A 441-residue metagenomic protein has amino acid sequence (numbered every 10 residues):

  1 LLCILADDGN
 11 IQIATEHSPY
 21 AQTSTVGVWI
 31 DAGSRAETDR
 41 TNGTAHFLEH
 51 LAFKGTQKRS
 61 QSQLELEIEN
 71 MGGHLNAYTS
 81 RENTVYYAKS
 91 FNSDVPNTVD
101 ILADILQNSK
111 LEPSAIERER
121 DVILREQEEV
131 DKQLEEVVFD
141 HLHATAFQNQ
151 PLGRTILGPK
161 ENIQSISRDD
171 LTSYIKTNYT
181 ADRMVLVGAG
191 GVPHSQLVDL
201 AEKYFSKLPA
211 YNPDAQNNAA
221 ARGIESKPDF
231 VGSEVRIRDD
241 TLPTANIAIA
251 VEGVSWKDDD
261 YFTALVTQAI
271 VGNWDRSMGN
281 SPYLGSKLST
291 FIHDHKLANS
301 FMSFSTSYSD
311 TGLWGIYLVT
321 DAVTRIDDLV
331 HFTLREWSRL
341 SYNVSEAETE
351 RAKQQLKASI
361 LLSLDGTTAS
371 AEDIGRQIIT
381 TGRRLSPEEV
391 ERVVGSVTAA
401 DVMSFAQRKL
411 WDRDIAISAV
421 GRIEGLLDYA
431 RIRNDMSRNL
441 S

Functional and structural regions predicted by a protein language model:
L1-T23: N- or domain-start disorder-to-order transition segments that initiate the globular core
H17, Q61-K227, I237-R238, L242-P243 (+4 more regions): Charge-rich, well-structured scaffold segments of protease-associated domains
Y20-K89, N273-W274, M278-L297: M16/MPP (pitrilysin/insulinase) zinc-metallopeptidase core fold and M16-derived inactive scaffolds
S34, G232-S233, F301: A glycine- and charged-residue-rich anion-binding loop/surface
L142, V266-V271: Short, Φ-rich (hydrophobic/aromatic) sequence segments
D258: Short glycine/threonine-rich loop/turn motifs
A269-R276, R438-S441: Short, cationic low-complexity segments
